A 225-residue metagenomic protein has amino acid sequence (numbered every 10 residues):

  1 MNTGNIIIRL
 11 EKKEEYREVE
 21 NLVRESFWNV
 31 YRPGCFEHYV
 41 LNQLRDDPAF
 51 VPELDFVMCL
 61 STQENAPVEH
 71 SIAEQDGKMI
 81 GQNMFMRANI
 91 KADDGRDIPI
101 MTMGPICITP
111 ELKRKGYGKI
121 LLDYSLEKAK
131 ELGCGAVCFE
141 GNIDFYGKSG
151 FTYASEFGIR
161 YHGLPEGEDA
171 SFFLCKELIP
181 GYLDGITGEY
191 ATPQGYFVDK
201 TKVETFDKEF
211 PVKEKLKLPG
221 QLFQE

Functional and structural regions predicted by a protein language model:
I7-V19: A short beta-loop-alpha structural element at the N-terminal edge of CoA-dependent acyl/N-acetyltransferase catalytic
E20-D76, Q82, N89: Active-site rim helix/loop that mediates acceptor-substrate recognition in acyltransferases
F56, G81-N83, M101, I106: Conserved GNAT-family N-acetyltransferase fold
K78, R96, T109-I120, L132 (+1 more regions): Conserved glycine-rich acetyl-CoA-binding loop
N89-M103, K113: A conserved beta-turn-beta hairpin within the catalytic core of GNAT-like acetyltransferases that forms part
M103, I108, R114-E127, C138-F139: Conserved acetyl-CoA-binding loop-helix of GNAT-fold acetyltransferases
E131-C134, G141-E168: Conserved active-site alpha-helix within GNAT-family acetyltransferase domains
P180-E225: Acidic/histidine-enriched, glycine/proline-rich intrinsically disordered or flexible terminal extensions
